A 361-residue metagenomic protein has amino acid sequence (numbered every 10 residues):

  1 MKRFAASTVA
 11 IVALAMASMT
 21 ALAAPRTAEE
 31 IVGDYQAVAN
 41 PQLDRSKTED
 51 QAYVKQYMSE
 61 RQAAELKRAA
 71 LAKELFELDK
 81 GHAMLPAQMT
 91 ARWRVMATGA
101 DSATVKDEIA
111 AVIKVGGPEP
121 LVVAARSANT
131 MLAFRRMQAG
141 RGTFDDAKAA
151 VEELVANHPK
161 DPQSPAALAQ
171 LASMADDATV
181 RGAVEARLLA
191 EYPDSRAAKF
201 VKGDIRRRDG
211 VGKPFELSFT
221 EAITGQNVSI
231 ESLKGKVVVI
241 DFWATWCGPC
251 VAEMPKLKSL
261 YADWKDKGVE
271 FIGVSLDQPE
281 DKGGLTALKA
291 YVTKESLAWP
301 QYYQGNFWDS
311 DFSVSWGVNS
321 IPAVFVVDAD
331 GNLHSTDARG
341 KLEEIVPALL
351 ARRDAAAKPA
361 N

Functional and structural regions predicted by a protein language model:
A23-K73, G81-A87: N-terminal leader/linker segments that initiate helical-solenoid repeat arrays
L71-L75, A103-G116, G142-V155, V180-A190 (+1 more regions): Alpha-helical repeat scaffolds
E77-Q88, T98-A103, V112-A128, M137-G142 (+2 more regions): Short solvent-exposed coil/turn linkers within tandem alpha-helical repeat scaffolds
S173-T220, E231-K234, D281, T286-T293 (+1 more regions): N-proximal helix/coil linker or "cap" segments that precede and/or mark the start of modular domains
F219-V238, Y261-W264: A short beta-strand-turn-helix
A222, T286-A329: Short, internal strand/loop/helix patches that form the active-site neighborhood or redox-interaction surface
K234, F242-S259, L276-E280: Conserved redox-active cysteine motifs that mediate thiol-disulfide chemistry, especially di-cysteine Cys-X(1-2)-Cys
V326-N361: Thiol-/selenol-based redox modules, centered on thioredoxin-like and closely related oxidoreductase domains
